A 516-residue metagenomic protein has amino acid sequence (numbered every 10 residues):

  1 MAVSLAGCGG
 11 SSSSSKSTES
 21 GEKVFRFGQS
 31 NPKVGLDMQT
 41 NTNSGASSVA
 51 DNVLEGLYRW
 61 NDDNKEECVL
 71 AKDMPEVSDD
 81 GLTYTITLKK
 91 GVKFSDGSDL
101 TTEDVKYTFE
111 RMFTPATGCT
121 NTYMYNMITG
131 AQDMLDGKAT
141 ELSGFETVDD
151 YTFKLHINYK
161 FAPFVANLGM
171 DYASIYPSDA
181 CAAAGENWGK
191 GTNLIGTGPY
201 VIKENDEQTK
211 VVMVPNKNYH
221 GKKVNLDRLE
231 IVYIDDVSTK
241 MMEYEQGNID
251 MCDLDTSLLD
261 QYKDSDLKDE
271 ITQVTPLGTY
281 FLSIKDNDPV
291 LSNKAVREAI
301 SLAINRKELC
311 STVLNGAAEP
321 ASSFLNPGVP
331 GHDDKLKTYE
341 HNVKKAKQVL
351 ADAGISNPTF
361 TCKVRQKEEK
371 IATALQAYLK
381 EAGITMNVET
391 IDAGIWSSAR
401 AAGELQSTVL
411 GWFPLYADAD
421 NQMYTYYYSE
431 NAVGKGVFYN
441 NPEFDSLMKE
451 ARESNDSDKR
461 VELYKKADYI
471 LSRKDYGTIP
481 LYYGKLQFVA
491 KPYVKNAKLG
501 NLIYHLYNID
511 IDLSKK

Functional and structural regions predicted by a protein language model:
G28-D79, I195: N-terminal lobe/hinge region of extracytoplasmic solute-binding protein
P75, N387-E389, A393-W396, A401 (+2 more regions): Extracytoplasmic/peripheral linker and loop segments enriched in polar/acidic and small residues with frequent Thr/Pro
T87, K106, T122-D179: Surface-exposed binding/hinge segments that line and control ligand-binding clefts or catalytic entry sites
T101-T108, D150-H156, G198-P199, L226-R228 (+3 more regions): Alpha-helical secondary-structure segments
I157-K223, R228: Gly/Pro-rich hinge or "lid" segments in bacterial periplasmic/extracellular proteins
G185, N216-Y262, T385: Ligand-site clamp/hinge motif
S292-A377, E381-A382, N387, K466 (+1 more regions): Append "and occasionally in soluble cytosolic enzymes with long acidic Gly/Pro-rich linkers
F488-K516: Long beta-strand-rich cores associated with HINT superfamily self-processing modules
